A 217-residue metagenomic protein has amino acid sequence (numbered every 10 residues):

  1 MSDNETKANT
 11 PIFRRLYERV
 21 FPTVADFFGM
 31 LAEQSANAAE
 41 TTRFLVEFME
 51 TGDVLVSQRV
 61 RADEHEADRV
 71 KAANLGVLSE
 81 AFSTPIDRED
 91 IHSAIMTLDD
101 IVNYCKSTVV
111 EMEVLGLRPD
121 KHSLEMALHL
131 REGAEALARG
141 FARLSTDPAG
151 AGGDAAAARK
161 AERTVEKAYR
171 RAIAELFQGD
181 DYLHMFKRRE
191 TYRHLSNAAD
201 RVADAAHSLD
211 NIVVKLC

Functional and structural regions predicted by a protein language model:
M1-C217: Cytosolic, long alpha-helical scaffolding segments
